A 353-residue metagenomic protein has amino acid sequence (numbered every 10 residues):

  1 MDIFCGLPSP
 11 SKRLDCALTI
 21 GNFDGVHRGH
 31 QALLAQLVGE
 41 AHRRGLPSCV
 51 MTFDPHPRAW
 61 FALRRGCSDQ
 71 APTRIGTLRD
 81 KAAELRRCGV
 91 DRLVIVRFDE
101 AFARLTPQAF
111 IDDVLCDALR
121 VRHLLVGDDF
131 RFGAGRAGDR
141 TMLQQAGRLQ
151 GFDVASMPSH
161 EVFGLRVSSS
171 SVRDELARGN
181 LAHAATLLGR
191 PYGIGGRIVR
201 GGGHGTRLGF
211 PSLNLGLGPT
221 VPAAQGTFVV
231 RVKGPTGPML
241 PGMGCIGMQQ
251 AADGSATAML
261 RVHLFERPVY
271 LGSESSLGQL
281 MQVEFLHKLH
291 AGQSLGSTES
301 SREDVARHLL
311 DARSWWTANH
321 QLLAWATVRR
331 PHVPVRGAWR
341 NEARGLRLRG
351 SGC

Functional and structural regions predicted by a protein language model:
D2-P8, V94: Short acidic-hydrophobic, aromatic-tinged amphipathic segments that line or gate anion-handling sites
S9-T77: N-terminal catalytic cores of NTP/NDP-binding nucleotidyl/phosphoryl-transfer enzymes
H27, L85, L124, A184 (+2 more regions): Residue-level signal for inorganic ion chemistry
P57-A62, R166-V167, Q293-S294: A short acidic, helix-capping loop that chelates divalent metal ions and anchors anionic groups
P57-D128, F132-Q150: N-terminal Rossmann-like or analogous alpha/beta NTP/dinucleotide-binding catalytic cores that position adenine
D139, Q145-M248, R330: Glycine-rich, Lys/Arg-enriched anion-binding loops that position phosphate/diphosphate groups for phosphoryl
G201-C353: Phosphate/ribose-recognition catalytic cores of enzymes acting on nucleotide-derived substrates
